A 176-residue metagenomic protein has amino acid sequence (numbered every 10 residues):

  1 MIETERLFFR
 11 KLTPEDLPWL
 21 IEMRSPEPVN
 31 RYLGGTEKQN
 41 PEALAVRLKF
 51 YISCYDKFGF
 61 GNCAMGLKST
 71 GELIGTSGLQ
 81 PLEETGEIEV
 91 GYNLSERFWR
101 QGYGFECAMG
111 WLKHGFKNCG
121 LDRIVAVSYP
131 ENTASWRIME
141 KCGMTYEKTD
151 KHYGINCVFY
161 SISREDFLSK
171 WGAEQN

Functional and structural regions predicted by a protein language model:
M1-Y32, K49-F50, N62-N176: Acyl-donor (CoA/ACP) binding surface of acyl/acetyltransferases
Q39-F58: Active-site rim helix/loop that mediates acceptor-substrate recognition in acyltransferases
